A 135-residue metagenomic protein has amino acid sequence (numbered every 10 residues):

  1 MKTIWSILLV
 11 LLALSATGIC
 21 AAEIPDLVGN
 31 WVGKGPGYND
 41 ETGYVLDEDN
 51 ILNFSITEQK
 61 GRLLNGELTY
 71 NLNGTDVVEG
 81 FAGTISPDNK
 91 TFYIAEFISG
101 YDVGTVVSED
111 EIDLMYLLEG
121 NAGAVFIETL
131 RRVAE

Functional and structural regions predicted by a protein language model:
M1-W5: Positively charged n-region of N-terminal signal peptides that target proteins for export
I7-A16: Bacterial N-terminal signal peptides
A13, Y38-N39, V78: Amphipathic alpha-helical interaction segments
T17-A21: Sec/Tat signal peptide C-region and signal peptidase I cleavage site
I24-L46, N53-S55, T84-E135: Beta-sheet ligand-binding and adhesion/scaffold domains
G43-G80: N-terminal glycine/threonine-rich, aromatic-flanked beta-hairpin/loop signature
